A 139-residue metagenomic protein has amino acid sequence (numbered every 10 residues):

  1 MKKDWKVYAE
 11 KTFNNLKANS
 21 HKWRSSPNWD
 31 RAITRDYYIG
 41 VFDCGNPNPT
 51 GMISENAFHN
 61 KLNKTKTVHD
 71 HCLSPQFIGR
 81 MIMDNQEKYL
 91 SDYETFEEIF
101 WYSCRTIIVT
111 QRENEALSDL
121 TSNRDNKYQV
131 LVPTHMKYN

Functional and structural regions predicted by a protein language model:
M1-T65, D119-N139: Nuclease and nuclease-like effector domains acting on nucleic acids or nucleotide cofactors
L16, I78-Y89, Q111-T121: Generic local-structure boundary detector
K61-W101: Histidine-centered nuclease catalytic patch
F100-N126: Short Cys/His-centered divalent metal-binding micro-motifs
